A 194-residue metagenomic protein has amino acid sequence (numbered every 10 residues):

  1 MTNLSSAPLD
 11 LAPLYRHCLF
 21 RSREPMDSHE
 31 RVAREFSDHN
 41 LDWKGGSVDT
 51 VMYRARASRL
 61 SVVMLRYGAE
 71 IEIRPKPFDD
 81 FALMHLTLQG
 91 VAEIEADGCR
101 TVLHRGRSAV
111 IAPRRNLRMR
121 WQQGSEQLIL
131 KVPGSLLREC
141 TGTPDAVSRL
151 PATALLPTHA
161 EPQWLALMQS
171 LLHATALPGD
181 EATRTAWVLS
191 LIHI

Functional and structural regions predicted by a protein language model:
T2-R23, H29-V48, E93-I192: Alpha-helical bundle regulatory/interaction domains
A33-E35, L65, F81: Short, positively charged
V48-A69: A short glycine-rich, His/Asp/Glu-containing loop-to-beta-strand
R54, P75-P77, F81-L86, T101 (+2 more regions): His/acidic/aromatic-lined binding-pocket segments of jelly-roll/cupin-type domains and related regulatory beta-sandwich
L65, T87, P133-S135: Generic beta-structure capping elements
Y67-I71, F78-E93: Glycine- and acidic-residue-biased ligand/ion/polar-headgroup-sensing regions
I73-K76, C140-T141: A short, polar/proline- and glycine-enriched secondary-structure boundary/capping micro-motif
